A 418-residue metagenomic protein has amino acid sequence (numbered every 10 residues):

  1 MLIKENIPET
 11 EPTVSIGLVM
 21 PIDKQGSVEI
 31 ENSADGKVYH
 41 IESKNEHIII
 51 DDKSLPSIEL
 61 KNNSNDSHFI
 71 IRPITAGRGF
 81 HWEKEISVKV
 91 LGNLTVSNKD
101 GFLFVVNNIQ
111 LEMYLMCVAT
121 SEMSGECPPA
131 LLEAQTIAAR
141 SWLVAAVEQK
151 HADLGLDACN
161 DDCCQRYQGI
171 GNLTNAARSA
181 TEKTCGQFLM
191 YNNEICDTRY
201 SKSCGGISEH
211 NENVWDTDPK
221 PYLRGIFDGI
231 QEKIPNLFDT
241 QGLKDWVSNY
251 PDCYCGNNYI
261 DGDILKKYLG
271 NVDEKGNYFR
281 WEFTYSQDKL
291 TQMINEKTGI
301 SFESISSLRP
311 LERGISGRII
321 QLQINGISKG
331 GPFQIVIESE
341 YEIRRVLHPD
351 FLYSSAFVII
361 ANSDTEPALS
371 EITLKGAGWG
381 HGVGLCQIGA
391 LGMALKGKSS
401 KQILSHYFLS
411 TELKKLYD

Functional and structural regions predicted by a protein language model:
M1-D418: Conserved, single-site charged/polar hotspot
